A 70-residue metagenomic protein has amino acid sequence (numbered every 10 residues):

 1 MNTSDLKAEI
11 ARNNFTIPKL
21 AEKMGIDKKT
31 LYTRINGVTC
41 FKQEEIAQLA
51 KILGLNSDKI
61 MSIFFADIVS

Functional and structural regions predicted by a protein language model:
M1-T3: Absolute protein N-terminus
D5-N13, E22, T33, K59-S70: Short, charged recognition helix plus adjacent turn of helix-turn-helix-like nucleic-acid-binding domains
E9, T39-K42: Short acidic alpha-helix initiation/capping motifs at coil-to-helix transition points, especially at protein N-termini
F15-T16, F41-E44: Residue-level signal for the short linker/turn that defines the boundary of a DNA-recognition helix
L20-A21, L49: Short alpha-helical "recognition helix" segments of helix-turn-helix
D27-C40: Recognition helix of helix-turn-helix/homeodomain-like DNA-binding domains that insert into the DNA major groove
E44-K59: DNA major-groove recognition helix of helix-turn-helix/homeodomain DNA-binding modules
